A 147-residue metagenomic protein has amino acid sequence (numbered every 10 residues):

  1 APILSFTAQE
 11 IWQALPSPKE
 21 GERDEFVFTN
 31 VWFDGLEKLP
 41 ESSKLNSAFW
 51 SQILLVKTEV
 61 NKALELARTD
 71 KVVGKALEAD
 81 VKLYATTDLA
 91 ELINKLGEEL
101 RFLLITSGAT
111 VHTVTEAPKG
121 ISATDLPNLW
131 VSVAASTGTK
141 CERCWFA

Functional and structural regions predicted by a protein language model:
A1-A63, A67-N94, T110-V131: Acidic, turn-prone loop/beta-hairpin segments
A90-L104: Short, low-complexity, polybasic intrinsically disordered segments
W130-G138: Short, flexible, mixed-charge glycine/proline-rich loop motifs that serve as phosphate/nucleic-acid-contacting
C141-C144: Short cysteine-rich clusters marking metal-coordination/redox-active sites
A147: Cys/His-rich metal-chelating microdomains
